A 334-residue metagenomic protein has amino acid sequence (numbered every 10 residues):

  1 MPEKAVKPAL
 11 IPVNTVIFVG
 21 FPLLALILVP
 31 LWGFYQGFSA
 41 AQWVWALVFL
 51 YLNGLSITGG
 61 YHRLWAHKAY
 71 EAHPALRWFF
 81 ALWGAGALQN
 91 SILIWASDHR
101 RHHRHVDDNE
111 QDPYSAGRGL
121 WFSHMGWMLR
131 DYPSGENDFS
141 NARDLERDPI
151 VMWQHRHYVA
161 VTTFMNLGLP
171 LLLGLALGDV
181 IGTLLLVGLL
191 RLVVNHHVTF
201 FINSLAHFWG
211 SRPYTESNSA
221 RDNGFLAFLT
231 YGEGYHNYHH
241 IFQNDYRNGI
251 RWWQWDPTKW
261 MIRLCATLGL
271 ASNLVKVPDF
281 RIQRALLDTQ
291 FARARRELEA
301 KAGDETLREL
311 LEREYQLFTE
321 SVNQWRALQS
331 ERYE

Functional and structural regions predicted by a protein language model:
M1-F200, Y246-E334: Non-catalytic, topology-defining segments of multipass membrane proteins
S56-T58, Q111, S204, N223 (+1 more regions): Generic hydrophobic/packing signal
R63, S204, F208, H240: Catalytic glutamate of the conserved HExxH
L145-I150, W209-Y235, I241: Active-site-proximal inter-transmembrane loops
N195-P213: C-terminal accessory segments of proteins
N237-H239, N273-L274: Conserved active-site loop/cleft motifs that coordinate metal ions or position small ligands
